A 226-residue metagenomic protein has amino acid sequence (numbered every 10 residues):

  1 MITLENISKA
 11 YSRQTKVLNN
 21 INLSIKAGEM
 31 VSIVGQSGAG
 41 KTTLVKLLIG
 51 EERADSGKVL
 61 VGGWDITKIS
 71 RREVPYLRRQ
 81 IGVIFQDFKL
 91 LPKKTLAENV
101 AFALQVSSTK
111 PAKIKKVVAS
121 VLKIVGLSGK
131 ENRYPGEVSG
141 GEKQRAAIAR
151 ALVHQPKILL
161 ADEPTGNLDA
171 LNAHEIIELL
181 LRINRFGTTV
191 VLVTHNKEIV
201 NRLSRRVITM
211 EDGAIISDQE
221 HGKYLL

Functional and structural regions predicted by a protein language model:
V34-Q36: The feature captures the beta-strand-to-loop junction immediately N-terminal to the Walker
I49: Helix-to-loop junction immediately C-terminal to a conserved catalytic motif
G57-D65: Conserved ABC transporter NBD signature motif
K94-A101: Short coil-to-helix segment of the ABC ATPase nucleotide-binding domain corresponding to the Q-loop/switch region
Y134-V138, E142-Q144: Conserved ABC ATPase signature
V153-K157: A short, proline-enriched helix->beta-strand linker immediately N-terminal to the Walker B motif in ABC-type P-loop
L159-D162: Catalytic Walker B motif of ABC-type/P-loop ATPase nucleotide-binding domains
